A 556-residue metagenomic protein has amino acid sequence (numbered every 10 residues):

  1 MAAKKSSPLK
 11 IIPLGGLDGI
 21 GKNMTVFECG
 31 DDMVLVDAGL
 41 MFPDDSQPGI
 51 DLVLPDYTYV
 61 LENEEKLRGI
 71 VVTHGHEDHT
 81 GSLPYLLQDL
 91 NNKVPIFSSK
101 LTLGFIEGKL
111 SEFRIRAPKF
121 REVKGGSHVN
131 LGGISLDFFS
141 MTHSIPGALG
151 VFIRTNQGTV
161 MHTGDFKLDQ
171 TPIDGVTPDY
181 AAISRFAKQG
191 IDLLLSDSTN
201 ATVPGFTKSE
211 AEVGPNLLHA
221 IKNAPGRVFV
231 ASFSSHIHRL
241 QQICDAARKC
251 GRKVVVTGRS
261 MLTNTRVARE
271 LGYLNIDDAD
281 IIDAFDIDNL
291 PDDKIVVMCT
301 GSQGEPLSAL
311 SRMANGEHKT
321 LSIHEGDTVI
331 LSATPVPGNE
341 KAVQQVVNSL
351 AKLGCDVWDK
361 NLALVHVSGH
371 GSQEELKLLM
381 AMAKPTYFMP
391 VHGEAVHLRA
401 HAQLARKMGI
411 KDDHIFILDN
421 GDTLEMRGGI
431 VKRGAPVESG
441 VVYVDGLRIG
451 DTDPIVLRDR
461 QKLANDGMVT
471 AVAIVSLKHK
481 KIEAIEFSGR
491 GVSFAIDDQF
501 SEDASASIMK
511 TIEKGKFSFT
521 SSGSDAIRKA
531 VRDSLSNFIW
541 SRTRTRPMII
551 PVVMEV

Functional and structural regions predicted by a protein language model:
A2-V71, H76-N289, S308-S322, K341-Q345: His/Asp/Glu-rich metal-coordinating catalytic cores of metallo-dependent phosphodiesterases/hydrolases acting on
L17, L35, M41-D45, K66-L67 (+6 more regions): A glycine- and charged-residue-rich anion-binding loop/surface
L110, A405, I539: Conserved hydrophobic residues forming the short capping helix/wall of the S-adenosyl-L-methionine
K124, D419, T545-I549: Short Gly/Ser/Thr- and Asp/Glu-enriched loop/turn motifs at secondary-structure junctions
G133, A148-G150, K294, D466-T470 (+1 more regions): Broad gene-expression machinery/nucleic-acid interaction feature
T202-S332, V336-S521, R528-K529, D533: Hard-cation-handling environments
S522-V556: C-terminal tails and terminal domains of large nucleic-acid-associated and other macromolecular-machine proteins
